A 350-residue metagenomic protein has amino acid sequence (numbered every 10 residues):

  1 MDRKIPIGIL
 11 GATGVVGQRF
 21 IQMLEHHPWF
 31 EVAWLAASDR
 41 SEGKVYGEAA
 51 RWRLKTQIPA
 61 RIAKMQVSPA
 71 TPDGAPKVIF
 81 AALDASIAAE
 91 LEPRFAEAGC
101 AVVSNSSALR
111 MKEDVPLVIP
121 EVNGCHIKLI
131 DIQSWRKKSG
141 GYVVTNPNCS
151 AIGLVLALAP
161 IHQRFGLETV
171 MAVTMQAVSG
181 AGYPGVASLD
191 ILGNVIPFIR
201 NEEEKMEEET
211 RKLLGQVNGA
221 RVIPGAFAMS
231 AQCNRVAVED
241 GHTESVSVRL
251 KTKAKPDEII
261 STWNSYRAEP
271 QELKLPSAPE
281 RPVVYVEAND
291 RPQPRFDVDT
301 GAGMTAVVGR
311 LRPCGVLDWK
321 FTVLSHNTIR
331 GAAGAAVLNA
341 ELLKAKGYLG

Functional and structural regions predicted by a protein language model:
M1-F198, A228, A306-V307, L311-C314 (+2 more regions): N-terminal Rossmann-like NAD(P) cofactor-binding subdomain of oxidoreductases, focused on the glycine-rich
V178-G350: Charged docking surfaces used in two-component/phosphorelay signaling
